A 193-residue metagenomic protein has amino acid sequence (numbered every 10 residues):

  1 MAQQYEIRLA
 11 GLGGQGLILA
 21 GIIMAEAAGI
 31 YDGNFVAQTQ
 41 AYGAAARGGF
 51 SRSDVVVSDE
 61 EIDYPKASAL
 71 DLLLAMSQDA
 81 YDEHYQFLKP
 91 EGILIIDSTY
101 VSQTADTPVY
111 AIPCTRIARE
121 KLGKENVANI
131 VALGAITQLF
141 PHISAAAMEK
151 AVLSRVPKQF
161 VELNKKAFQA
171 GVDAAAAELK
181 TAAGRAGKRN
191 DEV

Functional and structural regions predicted by a protein language model:
M1-V193: Active-site cofactor/cluster-binding pocket
